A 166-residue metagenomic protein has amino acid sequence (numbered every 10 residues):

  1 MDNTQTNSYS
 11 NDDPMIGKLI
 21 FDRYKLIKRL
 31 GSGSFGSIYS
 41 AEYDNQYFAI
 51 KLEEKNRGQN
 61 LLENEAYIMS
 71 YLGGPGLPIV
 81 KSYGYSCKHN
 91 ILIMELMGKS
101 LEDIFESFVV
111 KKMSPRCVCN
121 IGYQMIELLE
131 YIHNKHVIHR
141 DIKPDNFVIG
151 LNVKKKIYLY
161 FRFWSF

Functional and structural regions predicted by a protein language model:
M1-L19, I27: Juxta-kinase regulatory segment immediately upstream of eukaryotic protein kinase catalytic domains
S37: Conserved N-lobe ATP-binding subsite of Hanks-type protein kinase domains, especially the beta3 VAIK lysine
E42-N60: ATP-binding glycine-rich loop module of kinase domains
Y67-P75: Structural motif at the C-terminus of the N-lobe alphaC helix and the adjacent alphaC-beta4 loop of the Hanks-type
I79-N90: Short beta-strand micro-motifs within the conserved protein kinase catalytic domain, predominantly in the N-lobe
M97-S107: Structural motif in protein kinase domains
I121-G122: Activation segment signature within eukaryotic-like protein kinase domains
H133-G150: Catalytic-loop of the protein kinase fold
